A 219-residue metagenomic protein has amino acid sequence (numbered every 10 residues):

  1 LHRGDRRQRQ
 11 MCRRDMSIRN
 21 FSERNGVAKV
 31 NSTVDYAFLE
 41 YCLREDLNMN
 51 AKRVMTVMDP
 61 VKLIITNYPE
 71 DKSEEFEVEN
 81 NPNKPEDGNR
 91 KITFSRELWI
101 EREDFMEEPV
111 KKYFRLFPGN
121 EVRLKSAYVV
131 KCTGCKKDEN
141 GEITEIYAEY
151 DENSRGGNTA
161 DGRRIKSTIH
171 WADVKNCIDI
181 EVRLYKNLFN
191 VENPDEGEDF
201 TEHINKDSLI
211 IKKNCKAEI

Functional and structural regions predicted by a protein language model:
L1-C12: Single conserved hydrophobic/aromatic residue that forms the stacking wall/gate of nucleotide- or nucleobase-binding
M16, N20, N25-I219: Basic, alpha-helical terminal appendages of large translation-related enzymes
